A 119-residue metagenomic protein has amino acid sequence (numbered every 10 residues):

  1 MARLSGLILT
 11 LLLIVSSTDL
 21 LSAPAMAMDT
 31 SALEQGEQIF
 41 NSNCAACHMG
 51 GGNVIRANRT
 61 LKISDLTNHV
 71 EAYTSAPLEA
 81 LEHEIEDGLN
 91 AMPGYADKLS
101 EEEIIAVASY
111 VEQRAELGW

Functional and structural regions predicted by a protein language model:
M1-L4: Positively charged n-region of N-terminal signal peptides that target proteins for export
L7-D19: Bacterial N-terminal signal peptides
D19-I39, P77: Electrostatic cytochrome c docking/interface patches
M28, V70-Y73, A96: Pocket-edge positions in alpha/beta enzyme catalytic cores
L33-E37, M49-E82: Gly/Gly-Pro-rich "capping" loops immediately C-terminal to redox-active cysteine motifs in periplasmic/lumenal
F40-A46, G51, G88-A91, E103: Short pre-active-site segment immediately N-terminal to redox-active cysteine/selenocysteine motifs in thiol-based
I55-S64, H83-A115, W119: Axial heme c-ligation environment in periplasmic c-type cytochrome domains
